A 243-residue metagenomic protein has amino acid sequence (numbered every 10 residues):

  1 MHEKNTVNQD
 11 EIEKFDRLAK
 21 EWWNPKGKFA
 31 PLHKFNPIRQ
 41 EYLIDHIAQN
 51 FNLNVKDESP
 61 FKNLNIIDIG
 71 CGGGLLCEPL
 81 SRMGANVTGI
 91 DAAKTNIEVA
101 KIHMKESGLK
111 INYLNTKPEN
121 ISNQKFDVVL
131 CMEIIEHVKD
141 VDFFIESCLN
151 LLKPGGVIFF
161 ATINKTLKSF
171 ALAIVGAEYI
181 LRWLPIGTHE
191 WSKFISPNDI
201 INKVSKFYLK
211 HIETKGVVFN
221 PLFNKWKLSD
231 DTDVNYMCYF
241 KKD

Functional and structural regions predicted by a protein language model:
M1-F29, H33: N-terminal, positively charged/glycine-rich alpha-helical extensions of SAM-dependent methyltransferases
K34-K62: Conserved alpha-helix/loop element of class I SAM-dependent methyltransferases that forms part of the SAM/SAH-binding
I47, F51, M104, V204: Conserved hydrophobic residues forming the short capping helix/wall of the S-adenosyl-L-methionine
L53-S169, P197-I200, C238-K242: Conserved SAM-binding loop
T162, R182-D199: Acceptor-substrate binding/catalytic loop of class I
S169-Y179: Short, flexible, mixed-charge acidic loops at enzyme active sites
W191-Y208, T214: Short alpha-helix
K225-D243: Core SAM-dependent methyltransferase catalytic element
